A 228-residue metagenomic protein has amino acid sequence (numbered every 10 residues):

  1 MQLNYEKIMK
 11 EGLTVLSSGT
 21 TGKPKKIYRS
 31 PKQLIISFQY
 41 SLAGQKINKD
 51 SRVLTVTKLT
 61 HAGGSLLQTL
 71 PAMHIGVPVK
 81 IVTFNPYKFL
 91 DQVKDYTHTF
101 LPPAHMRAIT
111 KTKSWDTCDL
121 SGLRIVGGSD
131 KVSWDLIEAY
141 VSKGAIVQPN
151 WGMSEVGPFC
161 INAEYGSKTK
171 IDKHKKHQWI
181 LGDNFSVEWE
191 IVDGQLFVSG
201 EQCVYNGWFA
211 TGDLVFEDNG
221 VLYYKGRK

Functional and structural regions predicted by a protein language model:
Q2-L16, K46-R52: Conserved pre-ATP/AMP-binding loop-to-beta segment of ANL
E11-I27, K228: Conserved adenylation A10 loop of the ANL superfamily
T20, S129, G152, D213 (+1 more regions): Active-site glycine-centered loops adjacent to acidic/histidine catalytic or metal-binding residues that shape
K25-N48, R52-T110, Q148: AMP-binding/adenylate-forming
Y28-S30, F159-E164, V192: Short beta-strand-to-turn element immediately C-terminal to the catalytic PLP-Schiff-base lysine in fold type I
K32, A104, D130-K131, Q202: Alpha-helix/helix-capping structural signal
H98-L101, T110-K173: Gly/Ser/Thr-rich phosphate-binding loop
E190, Q195-K228: Conserved ATP-binding/catalytic segment of the ANL
